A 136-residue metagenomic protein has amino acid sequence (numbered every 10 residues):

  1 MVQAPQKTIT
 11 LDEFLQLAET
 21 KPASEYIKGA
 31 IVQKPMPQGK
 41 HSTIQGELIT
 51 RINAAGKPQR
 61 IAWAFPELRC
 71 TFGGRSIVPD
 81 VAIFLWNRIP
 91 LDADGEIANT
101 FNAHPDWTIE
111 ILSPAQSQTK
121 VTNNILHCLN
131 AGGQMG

Functional and structural regions predicted by a protein language model:
M1-M135: Gly/Pro/Ser/Thr-rich low-complexity, intrinsically disordered segments predominantly at protein N-termini
